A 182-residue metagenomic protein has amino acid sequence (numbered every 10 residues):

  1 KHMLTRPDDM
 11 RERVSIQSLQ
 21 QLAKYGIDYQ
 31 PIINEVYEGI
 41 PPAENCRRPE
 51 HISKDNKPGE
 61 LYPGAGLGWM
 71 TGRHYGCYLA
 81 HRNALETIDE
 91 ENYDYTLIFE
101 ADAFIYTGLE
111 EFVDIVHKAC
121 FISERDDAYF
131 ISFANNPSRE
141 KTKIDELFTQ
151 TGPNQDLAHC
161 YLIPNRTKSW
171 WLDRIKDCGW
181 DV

Functional and structural regions predicted by a protein language model:
K1-F99, A103-V182: An acidic/histidine-cluster motif and surrounding catalytic segment that typifies divalent-metal-assisted enzyme active
